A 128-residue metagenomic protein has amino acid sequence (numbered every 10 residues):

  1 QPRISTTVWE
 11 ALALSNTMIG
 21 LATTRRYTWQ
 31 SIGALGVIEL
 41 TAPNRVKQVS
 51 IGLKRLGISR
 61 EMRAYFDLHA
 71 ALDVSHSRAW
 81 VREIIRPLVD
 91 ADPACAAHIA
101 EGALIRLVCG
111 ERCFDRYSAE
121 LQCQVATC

Functional and structural regions predicted by a protein language model:
Q1-C128: Non-heme di-metal
